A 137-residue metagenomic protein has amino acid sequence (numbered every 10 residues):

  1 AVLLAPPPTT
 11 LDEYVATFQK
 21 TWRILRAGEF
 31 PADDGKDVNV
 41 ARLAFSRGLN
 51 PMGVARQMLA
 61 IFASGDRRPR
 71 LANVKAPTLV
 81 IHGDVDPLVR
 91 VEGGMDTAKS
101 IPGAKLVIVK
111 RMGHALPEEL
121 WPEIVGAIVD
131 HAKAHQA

Functional and structural regions predicted by a protein language model:
A1-P69, A76: Alpha/beta-hydrolase
F18-W22, A98, V129: Non-transmembrane alpha-helical segments in soluble domains of secreted/periplasmic/extracellular proteins
A72, K99-S100: Solvent-exposed polar/charged
V74, V80-H82: Short beta-strand/loop motif that positions the catalytic acidic residue of the alpha/beta-hydrolase fold
K75-A76, G103: Active-site acidic short loop of glycosyltransferases
A76, R90-T97: Short alpha-helix in the alpha/beta-hydrolase fold that links the catalytic acid
V85-V89: Acidic catalytic loop of the alpha/beta-hydrolase fold
A104-A137: Catalytic active-site module of serine/aspartate enzymes centered on a nucleophile-bearing elbow/loop
